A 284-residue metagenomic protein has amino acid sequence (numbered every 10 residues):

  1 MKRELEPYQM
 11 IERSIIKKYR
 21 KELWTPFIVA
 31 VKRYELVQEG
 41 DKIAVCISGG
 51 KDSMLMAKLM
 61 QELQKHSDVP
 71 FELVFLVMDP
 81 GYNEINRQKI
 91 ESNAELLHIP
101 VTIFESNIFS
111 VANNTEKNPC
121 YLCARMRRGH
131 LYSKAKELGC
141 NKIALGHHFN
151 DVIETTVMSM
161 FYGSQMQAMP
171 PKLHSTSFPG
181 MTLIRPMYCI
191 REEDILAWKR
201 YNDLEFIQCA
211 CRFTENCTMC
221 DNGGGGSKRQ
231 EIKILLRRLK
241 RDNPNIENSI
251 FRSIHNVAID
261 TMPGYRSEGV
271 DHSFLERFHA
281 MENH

Functional and structural regions predicted by a protein language model:
K2-M166, P170, H174, E193-A197 (+2 more regions): ATP-dependent adenylation/nucleotidyltransferase module used to activate substrates
Y8-E12, T115-E116, P179-G180, E231 (+1 more regions): Short amphipathic alpha-helical segments at helix-loop
K17, K21, E84, R125 (+6 more regions): Electropositive phosphate-/nucleotide-binding environments in soluble metabolic enzymes
F27, M187, F251-I254: Long, contiguous hydrophobic alpha-helical segments, chiefly transmembrane helices and signal peptides
E62-L63, V77-P80, M126, S177-F178 (+3 more regions): Short, intrinsically disordered/low-complexity patches at protein termini and at juxtamembrane boundaries
L73, N150-L235: Catalytic subdomain that performs nucleotidyl-dependent activation
M126-L138, K172-F178, I232-S253: Short, basic, helix/turn surface patches
L204-H284: The feature marks non-catalytic terminal segments
